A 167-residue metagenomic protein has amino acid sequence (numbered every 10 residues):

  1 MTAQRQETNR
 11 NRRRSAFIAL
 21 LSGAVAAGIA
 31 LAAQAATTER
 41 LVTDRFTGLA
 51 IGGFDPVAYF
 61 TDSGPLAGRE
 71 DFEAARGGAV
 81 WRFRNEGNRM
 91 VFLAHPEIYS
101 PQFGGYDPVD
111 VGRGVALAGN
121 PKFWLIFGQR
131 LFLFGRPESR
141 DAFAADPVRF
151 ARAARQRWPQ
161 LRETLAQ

Functional and structural regions predicted by a protein language model:
T2-A24: N-terminal secretory signal peptides and thylakoid transit peptides that target proteins across membranes
Q4-N11, G28, E39, M90: A general, composition-driven signal for non-globular sequence regions
R14-I18, G28, T38, F46: Generic N-terminal initiation segments characterized by hydrophobic and/or small/turn-forming residues
A24-V25, S100: Residue-level detector of secondary-structure transition/capping positions
A26-Q34: C-terminal segment of classical bacterial N-terminal signal peptides
A33-Q167: Charged, low-complexity intrinsically disordered segments
